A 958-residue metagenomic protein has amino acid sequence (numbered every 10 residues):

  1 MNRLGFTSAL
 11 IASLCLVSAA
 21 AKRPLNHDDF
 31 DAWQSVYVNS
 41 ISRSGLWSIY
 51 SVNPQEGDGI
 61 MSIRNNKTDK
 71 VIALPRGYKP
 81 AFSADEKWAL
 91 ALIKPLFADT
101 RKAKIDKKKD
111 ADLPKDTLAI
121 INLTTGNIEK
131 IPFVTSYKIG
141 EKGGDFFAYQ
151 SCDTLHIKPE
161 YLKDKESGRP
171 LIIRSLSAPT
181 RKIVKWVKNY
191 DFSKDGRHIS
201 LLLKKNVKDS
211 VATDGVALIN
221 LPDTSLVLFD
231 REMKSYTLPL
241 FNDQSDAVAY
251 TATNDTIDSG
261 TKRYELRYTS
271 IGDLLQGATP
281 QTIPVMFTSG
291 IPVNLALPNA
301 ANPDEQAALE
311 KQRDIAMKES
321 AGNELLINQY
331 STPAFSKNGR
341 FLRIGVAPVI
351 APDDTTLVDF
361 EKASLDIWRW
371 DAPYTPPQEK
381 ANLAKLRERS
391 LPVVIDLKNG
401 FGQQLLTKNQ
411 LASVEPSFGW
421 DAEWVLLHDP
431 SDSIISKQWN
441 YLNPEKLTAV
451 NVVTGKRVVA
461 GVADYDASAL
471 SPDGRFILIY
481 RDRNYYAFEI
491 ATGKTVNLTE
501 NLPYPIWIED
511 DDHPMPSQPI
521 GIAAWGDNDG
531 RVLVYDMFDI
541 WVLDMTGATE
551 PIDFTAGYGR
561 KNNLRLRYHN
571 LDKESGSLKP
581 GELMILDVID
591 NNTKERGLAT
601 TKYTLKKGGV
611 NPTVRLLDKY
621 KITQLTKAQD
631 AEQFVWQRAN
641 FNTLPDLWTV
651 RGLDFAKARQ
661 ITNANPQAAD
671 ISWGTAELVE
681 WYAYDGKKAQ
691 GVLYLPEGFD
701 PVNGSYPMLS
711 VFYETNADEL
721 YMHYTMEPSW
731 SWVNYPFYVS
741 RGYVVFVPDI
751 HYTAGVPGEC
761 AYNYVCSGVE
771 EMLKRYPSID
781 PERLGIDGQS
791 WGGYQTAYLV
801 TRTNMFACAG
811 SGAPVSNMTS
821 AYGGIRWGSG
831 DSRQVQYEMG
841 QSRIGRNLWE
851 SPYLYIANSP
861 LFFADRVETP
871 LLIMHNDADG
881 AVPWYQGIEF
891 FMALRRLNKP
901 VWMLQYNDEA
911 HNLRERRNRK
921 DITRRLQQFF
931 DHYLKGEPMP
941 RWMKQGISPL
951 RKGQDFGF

Functional and structural regions predicted by a protein language model:
M1-K22, V815, G824, D877: Bacterial Sec-dependent N-terminal signal peptides
S13, A19-F634, A639-P645, V650 (+2 more regions): Beta-propeller folds
Y236, F699-D700, G880: Short beta-strands and strand-coil junctions in structured, solvent-facing domains, enriched
I257-D258, D273-Q276, V450-G455, G474-I477 (+9 more regions): Secondary-structure transition/capping motifs at alpha-helix termini and the adjoining loop/turn into the next element
P430, I589, A639, V711-T715 (+2 more regions): Glycine-rich His-Gly loop
A449, V453, F641-T643, L647-I661 (+2 more regions): Long, K/E/R/D-enriched contiguous segments that form extended
N501-H513, F655-A656, T662-E782, D787-Q789: Cap/lid segment of the alpha/beta-hydrolase catalytic domain
V711, Y724-F958: Active-site-proximal cap/loop segments of hydrolase catalytic domains
